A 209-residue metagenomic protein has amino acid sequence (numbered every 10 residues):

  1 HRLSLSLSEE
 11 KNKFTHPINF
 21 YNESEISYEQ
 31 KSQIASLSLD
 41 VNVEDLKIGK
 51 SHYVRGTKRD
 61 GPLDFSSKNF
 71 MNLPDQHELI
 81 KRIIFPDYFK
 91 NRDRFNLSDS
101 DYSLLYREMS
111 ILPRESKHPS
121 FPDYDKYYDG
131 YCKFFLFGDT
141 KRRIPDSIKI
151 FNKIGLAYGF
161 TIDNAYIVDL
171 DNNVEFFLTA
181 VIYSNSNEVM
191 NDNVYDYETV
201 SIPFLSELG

Functional and structural regions predicted by a protein language model:
H1-F85, F89: Active-site-adjacent helix/loop patches that line small-molecule binding or acyl-intermediate pockets
K58-G209: Structured C-terminal helix/loop/strand segments within mature extracytoplasmic catalytic/sensor domains
